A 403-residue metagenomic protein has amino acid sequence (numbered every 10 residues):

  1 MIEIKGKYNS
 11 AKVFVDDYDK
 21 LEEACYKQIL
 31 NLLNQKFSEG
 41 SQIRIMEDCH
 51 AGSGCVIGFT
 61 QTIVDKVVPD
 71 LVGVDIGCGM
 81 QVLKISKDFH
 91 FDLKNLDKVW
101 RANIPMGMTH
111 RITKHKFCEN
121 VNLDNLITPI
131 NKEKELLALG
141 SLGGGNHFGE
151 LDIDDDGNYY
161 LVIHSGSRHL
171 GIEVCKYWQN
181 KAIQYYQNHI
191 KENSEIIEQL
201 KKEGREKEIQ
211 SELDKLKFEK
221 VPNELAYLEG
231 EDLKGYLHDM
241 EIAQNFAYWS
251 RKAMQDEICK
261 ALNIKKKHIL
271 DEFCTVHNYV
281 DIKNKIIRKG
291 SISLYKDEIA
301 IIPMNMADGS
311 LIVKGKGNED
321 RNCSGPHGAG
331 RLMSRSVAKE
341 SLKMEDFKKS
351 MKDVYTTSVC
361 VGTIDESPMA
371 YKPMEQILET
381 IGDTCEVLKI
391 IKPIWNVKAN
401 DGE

Functional and structural regions predicted by a protein language model:
I2-L32, S38-I45, A51-F59, D65-P69 (+2 more regions): Domain-length cofactor-binding catalytic modules of enzymes
E47-D48, D75: Acidic active-site catalytic centers that drive phospho-/nucleotidyl reactions and related ester hydrolyses
P69-N125: A generic, well-ordered mixed alpha/beta core segment in the N-terminal half of proteins
